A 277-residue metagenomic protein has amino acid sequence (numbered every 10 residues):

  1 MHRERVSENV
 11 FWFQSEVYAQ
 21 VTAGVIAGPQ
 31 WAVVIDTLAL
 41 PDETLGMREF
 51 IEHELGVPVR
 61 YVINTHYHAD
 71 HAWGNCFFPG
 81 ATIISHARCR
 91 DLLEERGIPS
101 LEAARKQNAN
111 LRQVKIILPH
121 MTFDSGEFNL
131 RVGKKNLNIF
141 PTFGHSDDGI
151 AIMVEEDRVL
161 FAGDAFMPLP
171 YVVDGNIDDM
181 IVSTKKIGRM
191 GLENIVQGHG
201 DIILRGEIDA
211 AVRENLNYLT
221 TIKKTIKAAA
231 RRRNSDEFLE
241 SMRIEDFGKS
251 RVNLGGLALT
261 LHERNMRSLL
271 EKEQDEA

Functional and structural regions predicted by a protein language model:
M1-R3, P119-F140: Short, conserved active-site entrance elements at the starts or edges of catalytic domains
H2-E49, A151-D164: Conserved beta-strand hairpin/beta-sheet module of binuclear metal-dependent hydrolase folds, prominently
E4, G74-G80, R131-V132, M153: Short loop/helix-cap segments at secondary-structure boundaries that form the rim of catalytic
N9, I26, D36, I51 (+8 more regions): Divalent metal-coordination and catalytic microenvironments
P29-V33, L55-V59, G133: Short, surface-exposed connector motifs at secondary-structure boundaries
A32, A39-P41, N129, N136-T221: Metallo-beta-lactamase
E43-L45, E49-E127: Active-site HxH/HxHxD metal-binding segment of metal-dependent hydrolases
R189-M190, L204-A277: Accessory terminal helices/loops
